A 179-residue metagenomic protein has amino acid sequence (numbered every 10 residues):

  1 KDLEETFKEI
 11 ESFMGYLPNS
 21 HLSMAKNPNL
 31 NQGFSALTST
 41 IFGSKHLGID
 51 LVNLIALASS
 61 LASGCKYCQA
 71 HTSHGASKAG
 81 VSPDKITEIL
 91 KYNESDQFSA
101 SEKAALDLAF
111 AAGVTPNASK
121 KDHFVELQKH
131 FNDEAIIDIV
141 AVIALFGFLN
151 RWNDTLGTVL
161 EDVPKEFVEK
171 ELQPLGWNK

Functional and structural regions predicted by a protein language model:
K1-K179: Hydrophobic alpha-helical segments
